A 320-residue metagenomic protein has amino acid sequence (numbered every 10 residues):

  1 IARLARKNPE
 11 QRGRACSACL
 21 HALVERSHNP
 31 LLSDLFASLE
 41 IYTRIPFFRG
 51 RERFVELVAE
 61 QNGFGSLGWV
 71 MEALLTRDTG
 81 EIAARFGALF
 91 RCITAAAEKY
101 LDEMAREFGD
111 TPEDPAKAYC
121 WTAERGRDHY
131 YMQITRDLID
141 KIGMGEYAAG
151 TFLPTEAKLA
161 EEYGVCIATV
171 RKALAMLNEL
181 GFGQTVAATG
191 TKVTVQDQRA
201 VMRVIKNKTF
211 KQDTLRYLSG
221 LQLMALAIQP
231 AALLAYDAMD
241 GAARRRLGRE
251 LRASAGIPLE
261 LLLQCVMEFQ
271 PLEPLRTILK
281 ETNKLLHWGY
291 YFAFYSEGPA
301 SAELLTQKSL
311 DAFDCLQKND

Functional and structural regions predicted by a protein language model:
I1-R6, F210-L247: Amphipathic alpha-helical dimerization/coiled-coil segments that flank or bridge DNA-binding/regulatory modules
A2-F48, A84-T94, D240-F292: Conserved amphipathic alpha-helical segments that form helical-bundle/coiled-coil interaction surfaces
A2-Q11, S27-P30, Q61-A83, G145 (+5 more regions): Short helix-adjacent coil turns
H21, M71-E72, L233, Q264 (+1 more regions): Amphipathic alpha-helical repeat scaffolds
E52-C120, E124-R125, F292-D320: C-terminal all-alpha effector/ligand-binding and dimerization domain of prokaryotic HTH-type transcriptional repressors
D114-L226: Short linear motifs at protein or domain termini
R136-E146, A157, E162-G164, A168-R171 (+6 more regions): Long compositionally biased, domain-poor regions of proteins
R199-K211, L215, R246, T277 (+1 more regions): Flexible internal linker/loop segments at domain or repeat junctions
